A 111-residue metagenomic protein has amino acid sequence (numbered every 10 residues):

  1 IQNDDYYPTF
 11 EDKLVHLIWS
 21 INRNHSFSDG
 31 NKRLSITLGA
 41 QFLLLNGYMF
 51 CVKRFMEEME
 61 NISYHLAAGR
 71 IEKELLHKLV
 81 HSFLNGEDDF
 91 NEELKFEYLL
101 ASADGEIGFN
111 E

Functional and structural regions predicted by a protein language model:
I1-E111: FIC/Doc superfamily catalytic core
